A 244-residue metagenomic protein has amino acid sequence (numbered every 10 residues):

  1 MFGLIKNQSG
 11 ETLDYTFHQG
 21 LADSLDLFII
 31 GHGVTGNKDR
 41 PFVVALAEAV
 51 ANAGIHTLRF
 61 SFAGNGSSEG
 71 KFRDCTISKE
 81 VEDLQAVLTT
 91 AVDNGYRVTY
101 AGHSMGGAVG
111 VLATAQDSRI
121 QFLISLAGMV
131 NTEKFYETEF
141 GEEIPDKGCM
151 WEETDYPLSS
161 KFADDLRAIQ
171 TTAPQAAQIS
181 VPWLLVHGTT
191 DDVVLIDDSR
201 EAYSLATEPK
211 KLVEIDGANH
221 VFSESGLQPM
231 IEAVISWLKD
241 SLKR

Functional and structural regions predicted by a protein language model:
M1-D23: N-terminal cap/lid segment of alpha/beta-hydrolase-fold proteins
L13, A108, D117-E214, A218-R244: The alpha/beta-hydrolase serine catalytic core
L25-G33: Short beta-strand element of the alpha/beta-hydrolase
T35-A47, D197: The serine-hydrolase catalytic nucleophile loop
K38-D39, N65-N94: Catalytic nucleophile-loop/oxyanion-hole region of alpha/beta-hydrolase and closely related hydrolase-like folds
P41, A47-E69: Conserved alpha/beta-hydrolase
Y100-G102, L126: Short beta-strand immediately N-terminal to the catalytic nucleophile in serine-hydrolase-like folds
G102-G106, G110: Gly/Ala-rich beta-loop-alpha elbow adjacent to hydrolase catalytic centers
